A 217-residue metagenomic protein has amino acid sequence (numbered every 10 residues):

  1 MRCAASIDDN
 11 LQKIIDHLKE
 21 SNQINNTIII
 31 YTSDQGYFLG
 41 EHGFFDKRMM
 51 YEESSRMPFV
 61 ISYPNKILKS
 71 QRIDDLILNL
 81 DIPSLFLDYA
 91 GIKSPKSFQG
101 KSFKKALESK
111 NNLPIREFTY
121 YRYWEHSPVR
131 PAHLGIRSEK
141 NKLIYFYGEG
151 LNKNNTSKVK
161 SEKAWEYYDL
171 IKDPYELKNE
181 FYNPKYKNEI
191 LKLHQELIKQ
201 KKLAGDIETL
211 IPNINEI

Functional and structural regions predicted by a protein language model:
M1-C3, D46, I67-I77, Y89-S94 (+3 more regions): Active-site rim elements
M1-T27, K201: A long, amphipathic alpha-helix that forms part of the scaffold/cap immediately adjacent to metal-dependent active
R2, S6-D9, K13, D81 (+5 more regions): Extracytoplasmic/secreted proteins, especially bacterial periplasmic and envelope-associated proteins
C3, E162-A164, K172, E180-I217: Long, internal low-complexity/basic segments
A4-I7, L11, I28-S33, F59-I61 (+2 more regions): Beta-strand elements within well-structured catalytic alpha/beta cores of enzymes that handle phosphate/sulfate esters
D16-L68, L78: Histidine-centered active-site microenvironments of extracellular/periplasmic hydrolases and transferases
K19-Q23, K93-P95, K187-N188: Structural helix-adjacent loops and short alpha-helical linkers that scaffold large soluble proteins
Q35-E41, L80-P83, D88-E166, L170 (+3 more regions): C-terminal cap/loop subdomain of S1 sulfatases and analogous C-terminal strand-loop tails that border
